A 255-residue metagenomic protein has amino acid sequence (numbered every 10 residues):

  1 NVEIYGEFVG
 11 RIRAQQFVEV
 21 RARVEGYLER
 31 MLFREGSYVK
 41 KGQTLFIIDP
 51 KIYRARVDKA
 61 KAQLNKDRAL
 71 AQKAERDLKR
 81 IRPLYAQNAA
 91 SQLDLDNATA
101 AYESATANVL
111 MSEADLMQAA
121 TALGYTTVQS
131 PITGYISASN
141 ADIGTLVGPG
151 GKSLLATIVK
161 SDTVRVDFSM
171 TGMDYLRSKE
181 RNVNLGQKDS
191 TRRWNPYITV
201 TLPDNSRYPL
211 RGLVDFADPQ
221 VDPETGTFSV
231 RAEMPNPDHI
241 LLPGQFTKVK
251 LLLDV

Functional and structural regions predicted by a protein language model:
N1-V2, F17, A141, F216-P223: Short, conserved beta-turn/loop elements at beta-strand boundaries and strand-helix junctions
E3-E7, R13, E19-G150, D167 (+2 more regions): Amphipathic alpha-helical coiled-coil/rod segments that serve as protein-protein coupling scaffolds
R13, E29, S137, V159 (+3 more regions): Conserved positions in beta-strands of structured domains
I52, L252-V255: Short, charged beta-turn/beta-strand-edge "cap" motif at the junction between a beta-strand and an adjacent loop
V128, S139, L155-S161: Serine-dependent protease modules
T133, S153-L154, S161-V164, S169-P219 (+3 more regions): Beta-strand/loop subdomains of soluble extracytoplasmic proteins
K152, T227-L241: Short solvent-exposed strand/turn elements
